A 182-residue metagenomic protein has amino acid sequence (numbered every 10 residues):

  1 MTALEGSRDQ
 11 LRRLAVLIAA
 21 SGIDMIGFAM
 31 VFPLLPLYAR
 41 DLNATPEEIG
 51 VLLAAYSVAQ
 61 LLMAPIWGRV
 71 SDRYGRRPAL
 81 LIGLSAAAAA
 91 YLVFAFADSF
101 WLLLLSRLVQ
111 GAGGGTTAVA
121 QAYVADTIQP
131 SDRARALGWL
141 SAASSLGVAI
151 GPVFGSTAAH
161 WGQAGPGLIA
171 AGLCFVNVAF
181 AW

Functional and structural regions predicted by a protein language model:
Q10-L37: Pair of pore-lining "gating" transmembrane helices in MFS-fold secondary transporters
G22, A90, W101-G115: Hydrophobic core of transmembrane alpha-helices in multi-pass small-molecule transporters, especially MFS/SLC-type
A39-R40, V70-S71, F154-H160: Interfacial helix-cap and linker-helix signal at transmembrane-aqueous boundaries of multi-pass secondary transporters
Y56, A86-Y91, Q110, L173-N177: MFS 12-TM fold signature
S57-P65, G115, V148-A149: Residue-level signature of mid-helix packing/kink "hotspots" within the transmembrane helices of 12-pass Major
L62-D98: Conserved MFS/SLC helix-loop-helix module at the cytosolic interface between two early adjacent transmembrane helices
S106-S145: Cytoplasmic helix-loop-helix junction between adjacent transmembrane helices in 12-TM secondary transporters
L140-W182: Helix-loop-helix hairpin linking two adjacent transmembrane segments in secondary transporters
